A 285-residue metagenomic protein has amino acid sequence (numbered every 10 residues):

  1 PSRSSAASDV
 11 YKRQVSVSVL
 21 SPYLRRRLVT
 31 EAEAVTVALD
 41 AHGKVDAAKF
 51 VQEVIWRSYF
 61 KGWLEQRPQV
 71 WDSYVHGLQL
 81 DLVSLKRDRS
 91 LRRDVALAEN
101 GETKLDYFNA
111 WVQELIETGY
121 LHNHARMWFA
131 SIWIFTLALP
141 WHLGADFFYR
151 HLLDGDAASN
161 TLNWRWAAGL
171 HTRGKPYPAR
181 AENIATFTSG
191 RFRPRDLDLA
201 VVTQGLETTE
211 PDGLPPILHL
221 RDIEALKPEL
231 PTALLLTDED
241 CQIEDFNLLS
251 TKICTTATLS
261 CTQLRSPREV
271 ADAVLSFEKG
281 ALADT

Functional and structural regions predicted by a protein language model:
P1-A7, Y11: Single conserved hydrophobic/aromatic residue that forms the stacking wall/gate of nucleotide- or nucleobase-binding
S4, V29, D238-Q242: Catalytic nucleophile-elbow at a beta strand-turn-alpha helix junction centered on a G-D-S/GDSL motif, marking
K12-A41: Terminal catalytic/cofactor-binding subdomain
R26, E53, R57, I132 (+2 more regions): Short His-Asn-centered micro-motif
T30-E31, V37, V45-L220, L230: Active-site-proximal binding-pocket segments
A34-Q52, L249-L264: Adenosine ribonucleotide-centric catalytic and binding domains
T208-L282: N-terminal beta-strand-loop-alpha-helix module at the start of alpha/beta ligand-binding or catalytic domains
